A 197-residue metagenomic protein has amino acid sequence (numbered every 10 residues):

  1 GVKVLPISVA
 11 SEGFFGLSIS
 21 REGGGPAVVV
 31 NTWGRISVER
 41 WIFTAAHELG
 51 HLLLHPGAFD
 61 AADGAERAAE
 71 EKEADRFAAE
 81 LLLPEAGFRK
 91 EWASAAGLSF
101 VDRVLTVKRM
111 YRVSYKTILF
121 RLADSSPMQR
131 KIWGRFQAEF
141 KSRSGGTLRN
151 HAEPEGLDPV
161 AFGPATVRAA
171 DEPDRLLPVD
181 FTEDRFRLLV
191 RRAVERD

Functional and structural regions predicted by a protein language model:
G1-D197: Active-site hotspot residues in diverse enzymes, especially metal/ion-binding acidic/histidine motifs
